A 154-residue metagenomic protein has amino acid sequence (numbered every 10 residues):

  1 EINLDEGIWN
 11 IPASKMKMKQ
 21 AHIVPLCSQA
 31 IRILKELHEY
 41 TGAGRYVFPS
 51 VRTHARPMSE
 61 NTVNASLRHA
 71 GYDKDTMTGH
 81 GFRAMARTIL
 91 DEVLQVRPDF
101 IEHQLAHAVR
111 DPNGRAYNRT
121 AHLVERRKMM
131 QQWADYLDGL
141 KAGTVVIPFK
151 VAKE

Functional and structural regions predicted by a protein language model:
E1-D5, I11: Acidic, glycine-rich loop-and-beta core segments that form the ion-binding/anion-interacting portion of active sites
I2, A106-R110: Short connector loops/turns at beta-strand edges and beta->alpha or beta->beta junctions
L4-E6, S28, K74: Residue-level signal for tight coil/turn positions that link beta-strands
G7-I8, G79, E102-Q104, R115-N118: Composition- and surface-driven signal marking solvent-exposed, interaction-prone regions in large proteins
I8, A21-P25: Well-ordered beta-strand positions in beta-sheet-rich domains
M16-M18, S28-R32, E36-G44, P49-A55 (+2 more regions): C-terminal secondary-structure termini that scaffold catalytic or DNA-interacting sites
M18-K19, R83: Short acidic/glycine-enriched loop/turn segments that link adjacent beta-strands
V24, R32-A55, N61-H103, H107 (+1 more regions): Short, basic (Lys/Arg/His-rich) helix/loop patches that form interaction surfaces in the mid-to-C-terminal regions
